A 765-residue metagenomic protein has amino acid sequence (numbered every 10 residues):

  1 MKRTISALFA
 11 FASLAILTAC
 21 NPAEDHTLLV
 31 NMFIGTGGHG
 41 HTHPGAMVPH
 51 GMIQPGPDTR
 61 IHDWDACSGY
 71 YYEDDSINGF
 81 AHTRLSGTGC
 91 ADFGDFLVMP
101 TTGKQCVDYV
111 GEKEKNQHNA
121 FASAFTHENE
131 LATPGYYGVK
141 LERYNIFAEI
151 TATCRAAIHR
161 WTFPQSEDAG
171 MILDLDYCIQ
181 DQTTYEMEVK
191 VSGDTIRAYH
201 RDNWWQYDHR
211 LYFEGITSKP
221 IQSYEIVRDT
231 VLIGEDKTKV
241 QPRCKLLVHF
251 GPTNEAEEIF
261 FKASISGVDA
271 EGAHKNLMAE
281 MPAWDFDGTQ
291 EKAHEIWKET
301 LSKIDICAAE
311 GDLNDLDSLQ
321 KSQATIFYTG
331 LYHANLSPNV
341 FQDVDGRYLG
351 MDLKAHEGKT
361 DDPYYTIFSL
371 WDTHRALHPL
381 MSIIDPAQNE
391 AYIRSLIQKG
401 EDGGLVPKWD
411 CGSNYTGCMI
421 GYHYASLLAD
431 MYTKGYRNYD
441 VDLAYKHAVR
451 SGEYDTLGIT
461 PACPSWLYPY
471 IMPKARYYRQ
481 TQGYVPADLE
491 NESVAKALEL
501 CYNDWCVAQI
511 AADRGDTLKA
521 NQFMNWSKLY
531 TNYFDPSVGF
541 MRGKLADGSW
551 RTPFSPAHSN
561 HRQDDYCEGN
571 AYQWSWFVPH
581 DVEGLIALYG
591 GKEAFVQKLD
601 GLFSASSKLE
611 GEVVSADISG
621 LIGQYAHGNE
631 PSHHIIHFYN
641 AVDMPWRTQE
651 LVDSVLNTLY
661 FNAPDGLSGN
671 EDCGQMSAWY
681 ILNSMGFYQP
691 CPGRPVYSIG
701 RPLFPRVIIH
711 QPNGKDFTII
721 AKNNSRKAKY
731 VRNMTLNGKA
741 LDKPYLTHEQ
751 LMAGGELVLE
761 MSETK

Functional and structural regions predicted by a protein language model:
M1-F9: Bacterial N-terminal signal peptides that target proteins for export
T18-A19: C-terminal motif of bacterial Sec signal peptides marking the signal peptidase cleavage site
P22-H378, S382-S426, Y432-L498, C506-T517 (+10 more regions): Accessory carbohydrate-recognition regions in carbohydrate-active enzymes
N503: ATP-dependent phospho-/nucleotidyl transfer catalytic cores
